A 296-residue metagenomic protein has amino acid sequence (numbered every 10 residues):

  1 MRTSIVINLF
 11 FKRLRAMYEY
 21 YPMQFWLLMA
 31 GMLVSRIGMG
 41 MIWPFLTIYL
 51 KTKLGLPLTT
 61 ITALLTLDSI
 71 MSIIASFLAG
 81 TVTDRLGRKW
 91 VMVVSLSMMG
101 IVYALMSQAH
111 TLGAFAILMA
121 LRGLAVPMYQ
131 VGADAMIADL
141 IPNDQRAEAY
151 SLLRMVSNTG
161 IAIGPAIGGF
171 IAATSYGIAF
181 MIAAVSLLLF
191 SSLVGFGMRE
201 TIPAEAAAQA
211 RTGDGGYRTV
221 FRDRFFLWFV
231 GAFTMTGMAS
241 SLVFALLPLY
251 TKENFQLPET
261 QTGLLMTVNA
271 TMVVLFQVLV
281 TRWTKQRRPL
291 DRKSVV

Functional and structural regions predicted by a protein language model:
R2-P22, E200-G231: Juxtamembrane intracellular "pre-TM" segments in multi-pass secondary transporters
Y20-T52, A120, D223-S240: Pair of pore-lining "gating" transmembrane helices in MFS-fold secondary transporters
F45-T59, A245-Q261: Short amphipathic helix-loop junctions that connect adjacent transmembrane helices in Major Facilitator Superfamily/SLC
S69-F77, I161-A162, A270-V278: Residue-level signature of mid-helix packing/kink "hotspots" within the transmembrane helices of 12-pass Major
I74-H110: Conserved MFS/SLC helix-loop-helix module at the cytosolic interface between two early adjacent transmembrane helices
A75-G87, F276-P289: Helix-to-loop junctions at the C-terminal end of transmembrane segments in multipass secondary transporters
A120-S157: Cytoplasmic helix-loop-helix junction between adjacent transmembrane helices in 12-TM secondary transporters
S186-A204: C-terminal membrane-cytosol helix-exit motif in multi-pass small-molecule transporters
